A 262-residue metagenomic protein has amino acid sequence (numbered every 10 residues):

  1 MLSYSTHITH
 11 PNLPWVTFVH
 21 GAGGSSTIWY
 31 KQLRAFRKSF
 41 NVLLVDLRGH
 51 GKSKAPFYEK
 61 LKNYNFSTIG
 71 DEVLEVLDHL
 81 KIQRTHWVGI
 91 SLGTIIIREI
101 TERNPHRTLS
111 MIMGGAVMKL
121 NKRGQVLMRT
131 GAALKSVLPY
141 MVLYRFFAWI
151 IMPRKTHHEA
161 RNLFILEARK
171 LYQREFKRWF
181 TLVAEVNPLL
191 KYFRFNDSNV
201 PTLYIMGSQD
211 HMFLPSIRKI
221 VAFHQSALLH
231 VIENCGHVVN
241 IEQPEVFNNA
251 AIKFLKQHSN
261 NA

Functional and structural regions predicted by a protein language model:
M1-T17, K38-N41, D78, Q83 (+2 more regions): Alpha/beta-hydrolase fold catalytic core
S5-Y58: Conserved HGGG/HGGXW glycine-rich cap/lid loop of the alpha/beta-hydrolase fold
R34, L43-V88, N249: Active-site loop/oxyanion-hole signature of alpha/beta-hydrolase fold enzymes
G89-G93, I97: Gly/Ala-rich beta-loop-alpha elbow adjacent to hydrolase catalytic centers
E102, T108-L138: Flexible "cap/lid" loop of the alpha/beta hydrolase fold
K122-G124, M141-N196: Conserved alpha/beta-hydrolase catalytic His-Asp/Glu region
P201-C235, I241: Conserved loop-alpha-helix segment in the C-terminal half of the alpha/beta-hydrolase fold that carries the catalytic
Q225-A262: Catalytic active-site module of serine/aspartate enzymes centered on a nucleophile-bearing elbow/loop
